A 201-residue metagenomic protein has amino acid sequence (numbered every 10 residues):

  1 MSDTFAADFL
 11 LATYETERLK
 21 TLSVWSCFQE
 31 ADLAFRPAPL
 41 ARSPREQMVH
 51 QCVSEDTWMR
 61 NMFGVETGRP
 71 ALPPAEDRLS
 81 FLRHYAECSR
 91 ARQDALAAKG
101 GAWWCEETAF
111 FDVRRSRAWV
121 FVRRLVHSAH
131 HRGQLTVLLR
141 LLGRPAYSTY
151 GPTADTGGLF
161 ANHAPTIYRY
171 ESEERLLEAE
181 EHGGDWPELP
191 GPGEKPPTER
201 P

Functional and structural regions predicted by a protein language model:
M1-T13: Extreme N-terminal tail/first-helix region
D3-A6, L40, P74, R78-F81 (+1 more regions): Residue-level recognition of alpha-helical structural elements
L11-L22, D32-P73, F110-P201: Short, contiguous alpha-helical
K20-S23, C27, A91-A95, Q134: Solvent-exposed, charged/polar functional surfaces in cytosolic regulatory/catalytic domains
C27, H50-V53, E87: Residues within well-ordered alpha-helical secondary structure of globular protein domains
C27-A34, D94-C105, L141-Y147: Surface-exposed helix-capping loop/turn segments at secondary-structure junctions
R60-G101: Helix-adjacent hinge/juxtasegments
